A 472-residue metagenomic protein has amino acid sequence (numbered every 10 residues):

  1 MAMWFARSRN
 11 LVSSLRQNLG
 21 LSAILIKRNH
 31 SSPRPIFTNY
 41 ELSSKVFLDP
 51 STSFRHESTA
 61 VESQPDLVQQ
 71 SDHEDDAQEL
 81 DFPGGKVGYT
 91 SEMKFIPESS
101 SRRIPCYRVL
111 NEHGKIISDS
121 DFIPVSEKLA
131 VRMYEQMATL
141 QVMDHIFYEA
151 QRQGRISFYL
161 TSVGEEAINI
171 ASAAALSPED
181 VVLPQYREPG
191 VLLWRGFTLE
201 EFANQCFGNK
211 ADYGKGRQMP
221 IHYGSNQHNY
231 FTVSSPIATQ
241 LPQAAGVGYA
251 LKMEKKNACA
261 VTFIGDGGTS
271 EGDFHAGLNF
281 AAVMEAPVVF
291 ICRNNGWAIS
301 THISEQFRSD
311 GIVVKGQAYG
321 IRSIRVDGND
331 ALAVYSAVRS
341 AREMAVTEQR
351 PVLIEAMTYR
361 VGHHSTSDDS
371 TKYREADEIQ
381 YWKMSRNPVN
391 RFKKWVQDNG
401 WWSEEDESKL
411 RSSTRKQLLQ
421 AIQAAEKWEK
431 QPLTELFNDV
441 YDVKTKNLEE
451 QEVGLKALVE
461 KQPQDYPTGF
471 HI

Functional and structural regions predicted by a protein language model:
M1-P35: N-terminal chloroplast transit peptides
A2-R7, V46-R187, F470-I472: N-terminal amphipathic, basic-rich helices that act as targeting or association modules
S58-R103, R108-L110, M344-I472: Glycine/aspartate-rich loop-and-adjacent alpha/beta segment that forms the canonical ThDP
R103, E127-V131, L140, D144 (+9 more regions): Alpha-helix initiation and N-capping motif
K115-I116, P189, N295-A298: A short, flexible beta-alpha/helix-coil linker loop
P124, F207, E378: Glycine-rich tight-turn/loop motif centered on a GG-T
V142-H145, E149-M284, H302-R308, V313 (+1 more regions): Cofactor-binding active-site loop characterized by glycine-rich and histidine/acidic residues
Y230-K430: Glycine-rich ThDP/TPP pyrophosphate-binding loop and its adjacent helix/strand module within ThDP-dependent enzymes
